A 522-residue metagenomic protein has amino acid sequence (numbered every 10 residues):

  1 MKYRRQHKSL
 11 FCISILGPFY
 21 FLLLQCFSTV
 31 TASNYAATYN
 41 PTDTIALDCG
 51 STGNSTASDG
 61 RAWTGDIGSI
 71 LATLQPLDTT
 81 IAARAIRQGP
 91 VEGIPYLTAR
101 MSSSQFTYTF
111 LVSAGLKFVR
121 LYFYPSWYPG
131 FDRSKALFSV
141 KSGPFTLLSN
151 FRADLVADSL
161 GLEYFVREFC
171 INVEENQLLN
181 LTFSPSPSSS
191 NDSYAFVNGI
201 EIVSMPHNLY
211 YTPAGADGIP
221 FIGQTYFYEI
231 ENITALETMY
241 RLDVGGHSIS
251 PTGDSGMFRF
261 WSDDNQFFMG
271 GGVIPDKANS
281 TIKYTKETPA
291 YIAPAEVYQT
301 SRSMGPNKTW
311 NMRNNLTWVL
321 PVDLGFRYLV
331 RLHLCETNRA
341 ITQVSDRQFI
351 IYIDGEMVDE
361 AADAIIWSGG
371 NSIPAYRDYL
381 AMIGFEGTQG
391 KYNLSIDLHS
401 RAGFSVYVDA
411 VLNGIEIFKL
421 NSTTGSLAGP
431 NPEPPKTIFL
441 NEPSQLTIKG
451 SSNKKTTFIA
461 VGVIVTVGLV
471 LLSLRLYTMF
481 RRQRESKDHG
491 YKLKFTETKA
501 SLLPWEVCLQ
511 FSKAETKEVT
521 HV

Functional and structural regions predicted by a protein language model:
K2-H521: Compositionally biased, intrinsically disordered or flexible polar/acidic segments
